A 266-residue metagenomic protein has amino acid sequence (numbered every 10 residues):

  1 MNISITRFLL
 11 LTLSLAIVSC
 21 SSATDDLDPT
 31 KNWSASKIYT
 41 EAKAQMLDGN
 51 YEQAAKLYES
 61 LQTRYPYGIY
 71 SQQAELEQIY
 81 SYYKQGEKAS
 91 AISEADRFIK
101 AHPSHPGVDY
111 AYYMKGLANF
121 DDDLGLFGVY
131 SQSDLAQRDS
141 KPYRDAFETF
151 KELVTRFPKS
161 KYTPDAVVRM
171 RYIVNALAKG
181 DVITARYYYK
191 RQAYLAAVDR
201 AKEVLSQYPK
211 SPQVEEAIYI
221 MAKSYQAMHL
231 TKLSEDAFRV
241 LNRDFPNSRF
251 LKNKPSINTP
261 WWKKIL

Functional and structural regions predicted by a protein language model:
M1-L9: Bacterial N-terminal signal peptides that target proteins for export
L9-I17: Bacterial N-terminal signal peptides
A16, C20-L266: Acidic, polar-rich low-complexity tracts and alpha-helical solenoid repeat scaffolds
